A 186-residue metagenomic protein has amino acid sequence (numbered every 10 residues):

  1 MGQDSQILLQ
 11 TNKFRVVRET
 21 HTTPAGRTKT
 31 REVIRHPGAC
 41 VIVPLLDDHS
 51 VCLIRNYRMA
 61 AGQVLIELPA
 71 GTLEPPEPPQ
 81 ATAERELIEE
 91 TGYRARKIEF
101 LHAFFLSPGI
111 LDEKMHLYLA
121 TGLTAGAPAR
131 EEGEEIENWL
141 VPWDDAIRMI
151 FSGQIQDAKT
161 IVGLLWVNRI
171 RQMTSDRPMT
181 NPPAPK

Functional and structural regions predicted by a protein language model:
G2, I7-Q10, L101: Local beta-strand/beta-hairpin segments that build beta-sheet-rich folds
S5, R27, V64, P108-G109 (+1 more regions): Nudix hydrolase/Nudix homology domain
I7-V41, D47: Acidic, metal-coordinating catalytic segment for phosphate/diphosphate chemistry, firing primarily on the Nudix
K29, G38-V41, L46, T72-A158: Unchanged
V33-I34, Y57, L106: Residue-level structural signal for beta-strand termini and adjacent loop
A39-Q63, E67: A glycine-rich, hydrophobic loop/mini-helix early in the fold
